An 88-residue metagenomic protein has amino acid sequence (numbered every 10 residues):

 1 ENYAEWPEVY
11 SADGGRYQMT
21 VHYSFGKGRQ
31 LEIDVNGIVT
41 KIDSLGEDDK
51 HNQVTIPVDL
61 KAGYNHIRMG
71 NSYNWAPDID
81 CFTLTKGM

Functional and structural regions predicted by a protein language model:
E1-M88: Extracytoplasmic
